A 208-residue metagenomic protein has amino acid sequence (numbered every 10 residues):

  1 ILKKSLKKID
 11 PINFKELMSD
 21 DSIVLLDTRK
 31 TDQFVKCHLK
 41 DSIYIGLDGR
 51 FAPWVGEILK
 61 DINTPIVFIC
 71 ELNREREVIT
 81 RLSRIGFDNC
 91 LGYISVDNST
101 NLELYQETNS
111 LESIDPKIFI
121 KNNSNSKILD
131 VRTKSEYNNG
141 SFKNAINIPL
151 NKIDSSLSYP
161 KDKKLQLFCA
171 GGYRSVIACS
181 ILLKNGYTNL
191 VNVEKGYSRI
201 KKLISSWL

Functional and structural regions predicted by a protein language model:
I1-D20, K30-F34: C-terminal accessory/connector segments of nucleic-acid motor ATPases
L2-K3, T31-L208: Rhodanese-like catalytic fold shared by cysteine-dependent sulfurtransferases and DSP/PTP-type phosphatases
